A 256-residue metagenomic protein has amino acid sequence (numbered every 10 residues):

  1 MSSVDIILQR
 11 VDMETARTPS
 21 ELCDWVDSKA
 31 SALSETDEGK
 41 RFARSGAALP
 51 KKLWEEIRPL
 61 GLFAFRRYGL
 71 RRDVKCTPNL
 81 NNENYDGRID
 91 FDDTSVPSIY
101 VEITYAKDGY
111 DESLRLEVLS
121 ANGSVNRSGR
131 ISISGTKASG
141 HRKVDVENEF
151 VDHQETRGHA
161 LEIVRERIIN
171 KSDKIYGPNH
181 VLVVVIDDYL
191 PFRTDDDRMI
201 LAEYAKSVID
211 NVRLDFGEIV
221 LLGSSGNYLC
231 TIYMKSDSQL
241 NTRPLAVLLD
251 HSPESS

Functional and structural regions predicted by a protein language model:
S2-D73, T104-S256: Metal-dependent nuclease catalytic core centered on acidic motifs
L53-I57, N81, S95: Generic alpha-helical scaffold signal
R66-R88: A short acidic/basic microdomain associated with nuclease active sites
G87, I99-Y105: Conserved catalytic cores of phosphodiester-cleaving nucleases, focusing on short active-site segments
I89-T94: Active-site beta-strand termini and strand-to-loop segments that position acidic
